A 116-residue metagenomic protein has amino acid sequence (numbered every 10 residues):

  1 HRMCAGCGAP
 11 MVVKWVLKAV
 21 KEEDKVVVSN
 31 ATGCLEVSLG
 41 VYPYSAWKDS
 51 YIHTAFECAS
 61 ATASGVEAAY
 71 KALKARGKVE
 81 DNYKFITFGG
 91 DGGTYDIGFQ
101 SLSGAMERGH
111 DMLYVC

Functional and structural regions predicted by a protein language model:
H1-V115: Cofactor-binding active-site loop characterized by glycine-rich and histidine/acidic residues
